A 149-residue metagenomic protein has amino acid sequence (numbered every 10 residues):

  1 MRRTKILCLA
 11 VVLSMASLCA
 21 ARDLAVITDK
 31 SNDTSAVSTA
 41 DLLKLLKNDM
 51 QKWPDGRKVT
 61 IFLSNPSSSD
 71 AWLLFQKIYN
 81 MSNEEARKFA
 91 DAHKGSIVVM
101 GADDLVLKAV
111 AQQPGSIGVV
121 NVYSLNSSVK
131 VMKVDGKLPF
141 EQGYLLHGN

Functional and structural regions predicted by a protein language model:
M1-C8: Bacterial N-terminal signal peptides that target proteins for export
C8-A16: Bacterial N-terminal signal peptides
A20-N149: Exported/periplasmic ABC-transporter solute-binding proteins
